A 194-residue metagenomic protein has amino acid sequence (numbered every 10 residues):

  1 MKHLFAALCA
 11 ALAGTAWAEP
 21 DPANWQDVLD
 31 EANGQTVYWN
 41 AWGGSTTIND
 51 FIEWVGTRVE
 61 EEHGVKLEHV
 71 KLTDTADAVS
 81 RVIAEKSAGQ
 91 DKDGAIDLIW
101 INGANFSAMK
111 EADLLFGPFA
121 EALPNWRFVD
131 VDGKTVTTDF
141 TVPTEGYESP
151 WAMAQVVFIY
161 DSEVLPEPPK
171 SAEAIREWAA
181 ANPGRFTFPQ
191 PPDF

Functional and structural regions predicted by a protein language model:
M1-W17: Gram-negative bacterial Sec-dependent N-terminal signal peptides
P22-N33, V37-N40, S45-K66, F158: Short, polar/charged alpha-helical segment
Q26-L29, V79, R176: Short hydrophobic/charged patches on amphipathic alpha-helices used for structural packing and interfaces
W42-W54, H69-D77, K92, I96-F194: Extracytoplasmic ligand-binding site segments that recognize negatively charged/polar headgroups
D74-K86: Structural motif
E85-D93: Alpha-helix termini
